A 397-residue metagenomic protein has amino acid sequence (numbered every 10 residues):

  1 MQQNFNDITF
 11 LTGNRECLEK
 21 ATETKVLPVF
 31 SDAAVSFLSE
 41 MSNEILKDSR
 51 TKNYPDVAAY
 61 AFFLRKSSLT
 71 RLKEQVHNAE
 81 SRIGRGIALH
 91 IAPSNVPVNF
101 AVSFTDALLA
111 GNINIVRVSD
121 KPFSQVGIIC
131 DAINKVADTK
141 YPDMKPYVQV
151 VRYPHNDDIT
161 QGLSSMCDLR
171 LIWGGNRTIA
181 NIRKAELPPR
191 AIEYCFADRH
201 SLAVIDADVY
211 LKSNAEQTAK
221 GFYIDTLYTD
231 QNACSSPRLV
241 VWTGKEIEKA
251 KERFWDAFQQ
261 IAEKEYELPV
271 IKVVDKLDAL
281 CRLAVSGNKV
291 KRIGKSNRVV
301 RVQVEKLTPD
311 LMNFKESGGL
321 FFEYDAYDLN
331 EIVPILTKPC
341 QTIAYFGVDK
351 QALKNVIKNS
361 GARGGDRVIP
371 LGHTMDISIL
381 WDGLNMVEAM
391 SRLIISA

Functional and structural regions predicted by a protein language model:
M1-G86, I369: N-terminal Rossmann-like NAD(P)+-binding subdomain of aldehyde/semialdehyde dehydrogenases
K73-A137: Conserved small-residue-rich beta-alpha loop and adjacent elements that most often cradle the phosphate/pyrophosphate
K73-I91, N95, Y153-Q161, V300-G318: Donor nucleotide-activated moiety binding/catalytic core segment of transferases that use nucleotide-activated donors
D106-L109, K135, K184-P189, N359-G361: Short, surface-exposed basic-aromatic patches at helix termini and helix-loop junctions that form
I115-K121, Y345-F346, I369-P370: Short internal beta-strands
P142-K245, G372, L380-A397: Conserved NAD(P)+-binding/catalytic subdomain of aldehyde/semialdehyde dehydrogenases
T229-A344, Q351-I395: NAD(P)-dependent aldehyde/semialdehyde dehydrogenase
